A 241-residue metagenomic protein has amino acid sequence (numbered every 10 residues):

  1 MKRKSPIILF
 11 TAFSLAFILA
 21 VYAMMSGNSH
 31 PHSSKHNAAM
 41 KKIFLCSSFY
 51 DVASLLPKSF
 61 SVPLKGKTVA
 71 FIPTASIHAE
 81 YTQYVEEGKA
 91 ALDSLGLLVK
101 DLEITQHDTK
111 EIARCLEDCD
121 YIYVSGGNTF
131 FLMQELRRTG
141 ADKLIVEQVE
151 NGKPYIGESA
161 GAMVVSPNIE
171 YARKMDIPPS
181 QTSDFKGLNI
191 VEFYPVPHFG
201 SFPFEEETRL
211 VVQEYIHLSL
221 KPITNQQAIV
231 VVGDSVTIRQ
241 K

Functional and structural regions predicted by a protein language model:
K2-T11: N-terminal Sec-pathway targeting helices
F10, S34-Y121, S125: N-terminal beta1-alpha1 cap of cysteine-dependent amidohydrolase-like domains
L15-A38: Bacterial Sec-dependent signal peptides at the C-terminal "C-region" and cleavage site
C46-F49, P73-A75, G126-G127, E158-A160 (+4 more regions): Fold-independent oxyanion-binding glycine-rich loops and adjacent beta-strand/coil segments at enzyme active sites
T82, Q134-E135, A141-S201: Class I SAM-dependent methyltransferase SAM-binding "motif I" and its flanking Rossmann-like core
F130-F131: Short glycine-rich, flexible loops that bind phosphorylated cofactors or substrates
G200-S201, E205-Q227: Active-site oxyanion/phosphate-handling segment shared across diverse enzymes
S219-K241: A contiguous loop/helix-start segment that scaffolds small-molecule binding in enzyme catalytic cores
